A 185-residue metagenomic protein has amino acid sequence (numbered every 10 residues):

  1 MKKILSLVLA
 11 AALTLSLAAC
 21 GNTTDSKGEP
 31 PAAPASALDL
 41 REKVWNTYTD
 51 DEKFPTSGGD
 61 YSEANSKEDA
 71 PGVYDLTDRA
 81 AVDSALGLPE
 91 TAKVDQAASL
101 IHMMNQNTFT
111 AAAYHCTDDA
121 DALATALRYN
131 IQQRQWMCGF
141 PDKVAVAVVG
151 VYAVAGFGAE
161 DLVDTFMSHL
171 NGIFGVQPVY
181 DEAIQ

Functional and structural regions predicted by a protein language model:
M1-I4, V8-A11: Positively charged n-region of N-terminal signal peptides that target proteins for export
L15-A19: C-terminal motif of bacterial Sec signal peptides marking the signal peptidase cleavage site
G21-T24: Bacterial signal peptide processing site
E29: Structured alpha/beta or helical-core interaction and ligand-binding surfaces enriched in interleaved
A33, A37-Q106, A120-N130, R134-W136 (+1 more regions): Surface-exposed, low-hydrophobicity interaction/linker segments
A35, T117-D121, E160, D164: Soluble non-cytosolic domains of exported or imported proteins
M103-M104, A113, W136-Q185: A short, solvent-exposed beta-edge/loop patch
T108-A120: A short acidic-to-branched-hydrophobic micro-motif
